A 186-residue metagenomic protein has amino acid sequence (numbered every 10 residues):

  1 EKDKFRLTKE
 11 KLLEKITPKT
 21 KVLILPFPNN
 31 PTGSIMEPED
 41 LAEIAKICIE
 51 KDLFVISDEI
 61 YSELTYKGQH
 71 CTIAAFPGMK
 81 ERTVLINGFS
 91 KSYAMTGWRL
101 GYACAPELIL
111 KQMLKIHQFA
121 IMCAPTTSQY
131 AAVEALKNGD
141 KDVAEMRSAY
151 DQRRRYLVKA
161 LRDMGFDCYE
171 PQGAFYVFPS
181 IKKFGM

Functional and structural regions predicted by a protein language model:
E1-M186: PLP-dependent class I/II
